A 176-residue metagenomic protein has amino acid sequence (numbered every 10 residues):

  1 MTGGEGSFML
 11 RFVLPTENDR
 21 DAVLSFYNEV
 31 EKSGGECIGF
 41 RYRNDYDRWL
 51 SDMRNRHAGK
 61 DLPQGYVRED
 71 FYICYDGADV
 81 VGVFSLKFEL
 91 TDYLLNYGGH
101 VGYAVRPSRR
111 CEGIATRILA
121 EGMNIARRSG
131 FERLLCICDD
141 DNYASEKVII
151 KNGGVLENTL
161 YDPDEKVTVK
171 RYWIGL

Functional and structural regions predicted by a protein language model:
T2-H100, I125, V169-L176: GNAT-family acyltransferases
E89-T91, S108, D141: Short coil/turn motifs at secondary-structure junctions
G102-V105, C111-N124, K147-K151: Conserved acetyl-CoA-binding loop-helix of GNAT-fold acetyltransferases
R110, C136-E146: Conserved beta-strand-loop-alpha-helix junction that forms the acyl-donor binding cleft
G113, G130, N142: Conserved G/P- and acidic residue-centered "switch" motifs that form tight phosphate/ATP-binding loops in soluble
A126-I137: Conserved GNAT acetyl-CoA-binding A-motif
S129, K151-N152: Structural motif
I137-C138, G153-R171: Conserved catalytic-core motifs of GNAT/GCN5-like acyltransferases
